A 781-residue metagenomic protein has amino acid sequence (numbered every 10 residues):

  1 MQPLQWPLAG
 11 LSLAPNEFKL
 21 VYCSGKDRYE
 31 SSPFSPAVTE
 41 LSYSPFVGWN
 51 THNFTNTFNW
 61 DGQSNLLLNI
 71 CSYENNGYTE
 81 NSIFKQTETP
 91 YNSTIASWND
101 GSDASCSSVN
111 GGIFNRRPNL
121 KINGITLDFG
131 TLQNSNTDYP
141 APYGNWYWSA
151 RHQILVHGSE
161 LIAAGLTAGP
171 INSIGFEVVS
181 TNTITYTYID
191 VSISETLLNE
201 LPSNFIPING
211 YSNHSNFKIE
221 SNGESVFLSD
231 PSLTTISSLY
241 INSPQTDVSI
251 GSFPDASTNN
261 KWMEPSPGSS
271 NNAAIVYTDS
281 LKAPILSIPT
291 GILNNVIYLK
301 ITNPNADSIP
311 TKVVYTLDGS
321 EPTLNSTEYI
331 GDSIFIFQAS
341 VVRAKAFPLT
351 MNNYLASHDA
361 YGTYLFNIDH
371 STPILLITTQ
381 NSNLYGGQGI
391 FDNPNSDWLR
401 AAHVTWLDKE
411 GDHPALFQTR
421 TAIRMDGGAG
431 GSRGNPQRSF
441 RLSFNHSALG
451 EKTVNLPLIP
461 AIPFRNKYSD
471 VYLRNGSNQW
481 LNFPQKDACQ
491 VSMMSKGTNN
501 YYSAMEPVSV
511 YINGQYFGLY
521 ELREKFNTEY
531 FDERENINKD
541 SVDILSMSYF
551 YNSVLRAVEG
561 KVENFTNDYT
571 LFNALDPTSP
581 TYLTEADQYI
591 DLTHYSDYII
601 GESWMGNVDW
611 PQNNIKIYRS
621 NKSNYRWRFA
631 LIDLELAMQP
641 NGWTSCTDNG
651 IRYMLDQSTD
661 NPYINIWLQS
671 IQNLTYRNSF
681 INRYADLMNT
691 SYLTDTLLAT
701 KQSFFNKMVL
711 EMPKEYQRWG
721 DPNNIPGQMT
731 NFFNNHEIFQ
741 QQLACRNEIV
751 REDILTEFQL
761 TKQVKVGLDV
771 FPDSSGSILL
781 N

Functional and structural regions predicted by a protein language model:
M1, Q133-V179: A short beta-strand-loop element at or near the start of a globular domain
Q2-L20, Y29-N92, Q133-N136, L166 (+1 more regions): Aromatic- and Gly/Pro-enriched, solvent-exposed loop/edge beta-strand patches characteristic of beta-rich domains
L13-Y29, S203, G210-N260, G389-L399 (+1 more regions): Solvent-exposed beta-edge/loop recognition patches
E30-S35, G111-A150, N204, S266-S269 (+3 more regions): Boundary/junction segments of secreted and surface-exposed precursor proteins
S64-F129: Proprotein-processing/basic-patch segments
N69, F227, R343-F347: Extracellular recognition modules
S243-A422, H446, E752, T756-N781: Short, compositionally stereotyped local motifs that mark structural "simplifiers"
G268-I275, P373-D397, A402-H403, G411-D412 (+11 more regions): Middle-to-C-terminal accessory/interaction subdomains
